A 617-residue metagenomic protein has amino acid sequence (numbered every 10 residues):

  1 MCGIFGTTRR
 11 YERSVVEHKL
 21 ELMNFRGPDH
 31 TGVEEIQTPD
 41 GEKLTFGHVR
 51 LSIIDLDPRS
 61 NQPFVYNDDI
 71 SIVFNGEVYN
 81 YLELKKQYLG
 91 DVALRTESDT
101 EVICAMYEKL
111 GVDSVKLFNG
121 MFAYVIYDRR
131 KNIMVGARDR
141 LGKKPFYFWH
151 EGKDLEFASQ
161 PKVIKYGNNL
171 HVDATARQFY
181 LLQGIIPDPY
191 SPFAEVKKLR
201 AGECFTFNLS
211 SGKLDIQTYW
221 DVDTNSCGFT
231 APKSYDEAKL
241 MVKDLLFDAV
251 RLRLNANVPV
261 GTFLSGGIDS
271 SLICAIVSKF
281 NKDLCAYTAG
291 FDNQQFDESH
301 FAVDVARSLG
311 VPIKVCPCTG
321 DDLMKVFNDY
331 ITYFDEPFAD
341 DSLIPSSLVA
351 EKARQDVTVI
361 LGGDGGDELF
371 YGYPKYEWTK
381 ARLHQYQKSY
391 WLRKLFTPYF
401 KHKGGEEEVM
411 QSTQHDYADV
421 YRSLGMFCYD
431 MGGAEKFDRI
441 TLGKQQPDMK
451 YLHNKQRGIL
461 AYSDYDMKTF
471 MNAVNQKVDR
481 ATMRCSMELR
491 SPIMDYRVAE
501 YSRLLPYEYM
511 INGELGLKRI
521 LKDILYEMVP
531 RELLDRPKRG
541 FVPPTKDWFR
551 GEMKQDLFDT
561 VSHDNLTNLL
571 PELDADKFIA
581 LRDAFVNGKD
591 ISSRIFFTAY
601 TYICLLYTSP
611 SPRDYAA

Functional and structural regions predicted by a protein language model:
M1, D113, Y166, E195-A201 (+6 more regions): Adenosyl-5′-phosphate
M1-F334, S346, A350, E527 (+3 more regions): Cysteine-centered catalytic environments shared across enzyme families
F64, D154, Y376-K380, A617: Glycine-rich, phosphate-binding/catalytic loops in enzymes
D99-T100, N119-M121, S271, S299 (+7 more regions): Conserved glycosyltransferase catalytic-site signature
D335-D340: Short, flexible loop segments at the rims of nucleotide/cofactor-binding pockets, characterized by
V357-D367, Y371-Y373: Short acidic/histidine-rich active-site segments
F370-K394: A mobile, often basic/glycine-rich helix-loop segment that functions as the active-site lid/recognition loop
Y607-A617: Single conserved hydrophobic/aromatic residue that forms the stacking wall/gate of nucleotide- or nucleobase-binding
